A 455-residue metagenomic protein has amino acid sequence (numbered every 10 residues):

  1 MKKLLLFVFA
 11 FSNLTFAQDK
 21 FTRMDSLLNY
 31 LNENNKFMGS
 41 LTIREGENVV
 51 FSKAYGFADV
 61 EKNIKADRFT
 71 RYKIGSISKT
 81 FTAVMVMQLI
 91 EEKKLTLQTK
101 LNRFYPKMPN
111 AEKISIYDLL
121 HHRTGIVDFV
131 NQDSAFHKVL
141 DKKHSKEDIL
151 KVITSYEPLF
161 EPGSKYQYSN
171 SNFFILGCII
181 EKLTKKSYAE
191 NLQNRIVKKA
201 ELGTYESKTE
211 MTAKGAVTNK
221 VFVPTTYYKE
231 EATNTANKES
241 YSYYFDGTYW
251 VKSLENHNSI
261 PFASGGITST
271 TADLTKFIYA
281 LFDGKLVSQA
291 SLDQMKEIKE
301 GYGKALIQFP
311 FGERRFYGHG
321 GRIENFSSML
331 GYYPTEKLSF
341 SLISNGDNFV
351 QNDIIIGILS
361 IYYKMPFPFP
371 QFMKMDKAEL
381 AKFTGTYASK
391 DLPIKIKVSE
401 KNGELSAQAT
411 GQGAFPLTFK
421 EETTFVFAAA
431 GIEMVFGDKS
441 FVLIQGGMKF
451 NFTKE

Functional and structural regions predicted by a protein language model:
M1-L5, S12-A66, Q88-T96, H121 (+8 more regions): N-terminal leader/targeting segments and the immediately adjacent pre-domain N-terminus
Q18-K53, T184, Q193, K198 (+1 more regions): Catalytic loop of the DD-peptidase/beta-lactamase superfamily, centered on the K-T-G motif and neighboring
D19, R23-L27, S76, F81 (+13 more regions): Extracytoplasmic/secreted proteins, especially bacterial periplasmic and envelope-associated proteins
R23, L31-S40, E61-H121, F160-S171 (+2 more regions): Short active-site loop at a secondary-structure junction that contains or immediately precedes the catalytic residue(s)
F57-D59, K100-K107, Q132-K138, M295: Short linear capping/connector segments at secondary-structure termini
D59-R68, V350-G357: A short, polar/charged loop-to-alpha-helix boundary motif
P106-P109, E181, S344: Alpha-solenoid HEAT/Armadillo repeat architecture
E112-L330: Short, surface-exposed loop or secondary-structure junction motifs that flank catalytic or metal-binding residues
